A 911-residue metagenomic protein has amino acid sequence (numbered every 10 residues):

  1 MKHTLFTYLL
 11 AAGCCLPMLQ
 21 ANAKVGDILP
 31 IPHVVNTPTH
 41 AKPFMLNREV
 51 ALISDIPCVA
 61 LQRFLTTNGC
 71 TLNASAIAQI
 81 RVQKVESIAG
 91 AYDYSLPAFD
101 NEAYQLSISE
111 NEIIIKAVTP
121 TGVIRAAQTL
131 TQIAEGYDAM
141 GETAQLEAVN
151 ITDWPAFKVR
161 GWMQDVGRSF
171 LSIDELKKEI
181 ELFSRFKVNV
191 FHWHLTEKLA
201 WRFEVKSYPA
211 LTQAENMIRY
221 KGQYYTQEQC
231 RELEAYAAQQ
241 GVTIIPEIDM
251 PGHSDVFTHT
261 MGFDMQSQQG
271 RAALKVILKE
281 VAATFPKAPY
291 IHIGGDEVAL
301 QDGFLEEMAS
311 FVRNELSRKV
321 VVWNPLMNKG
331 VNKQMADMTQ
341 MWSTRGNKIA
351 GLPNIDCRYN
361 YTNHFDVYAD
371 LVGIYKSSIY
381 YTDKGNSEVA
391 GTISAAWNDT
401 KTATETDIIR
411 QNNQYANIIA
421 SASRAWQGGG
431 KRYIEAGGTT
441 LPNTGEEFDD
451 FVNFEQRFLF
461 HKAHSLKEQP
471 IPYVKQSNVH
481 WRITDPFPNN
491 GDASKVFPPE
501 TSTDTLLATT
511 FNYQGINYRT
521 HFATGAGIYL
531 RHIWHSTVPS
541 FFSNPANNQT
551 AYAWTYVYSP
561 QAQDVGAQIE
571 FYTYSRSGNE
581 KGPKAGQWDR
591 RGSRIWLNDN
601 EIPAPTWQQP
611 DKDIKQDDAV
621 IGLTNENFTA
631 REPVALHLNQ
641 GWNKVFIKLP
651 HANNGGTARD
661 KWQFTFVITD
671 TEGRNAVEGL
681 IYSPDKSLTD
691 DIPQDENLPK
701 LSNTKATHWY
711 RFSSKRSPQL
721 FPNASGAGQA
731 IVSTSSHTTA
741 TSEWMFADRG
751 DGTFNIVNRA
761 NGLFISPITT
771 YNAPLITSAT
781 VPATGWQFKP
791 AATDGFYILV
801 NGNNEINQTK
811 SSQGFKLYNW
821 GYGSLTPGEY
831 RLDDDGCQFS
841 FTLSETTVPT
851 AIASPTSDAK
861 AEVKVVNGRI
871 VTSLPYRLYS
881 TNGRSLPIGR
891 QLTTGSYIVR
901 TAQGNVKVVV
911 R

Functional and structural regions predicted by a protein language model:
A11-C15, A21-P155, V322-M327, K333-D337 (+4 more regions): Acidic, contiguous N-terminal accessory segments
F99-Y290, E307, L623, V645: Feature activates predominantly on carbohydrate-active enzymes
F257-M338, W342-I349: Active-site neighborhood of glycoside hydrolase catalytic domains
K333-M335, S343-N478: Flexible, acidic glycine-rich loops studded with aromatic residues
N453-S543, R576, W607, K644-P693 (+1 more regions): Accessory carbohydrate-binding/adhesion or oligomerization-edge regions at the termini of glycan-active proteins
N579-F664: Beta-strand-rich ligand-recognition modules
I692-P849: Lectin-like carbohydrate-binding module/patch detector with strong preference for beta-trefoil
A853-R911: C-terminal outer-membrane/trafficking sorting elements
